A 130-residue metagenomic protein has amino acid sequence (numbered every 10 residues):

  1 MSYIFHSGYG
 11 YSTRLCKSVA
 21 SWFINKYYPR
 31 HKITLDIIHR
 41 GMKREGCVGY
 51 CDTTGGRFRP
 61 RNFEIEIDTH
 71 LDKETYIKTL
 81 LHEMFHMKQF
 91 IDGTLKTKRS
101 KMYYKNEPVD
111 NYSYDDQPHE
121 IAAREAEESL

Functional and structural regions predicted by a protein language model:
M1-G8, K105-E107: A short, surface-exposed helix-loop junction/capping segment
I4-F5, N62-D68: Short, aliphatic-rich beta-strand segments
Y9-G10, I38-E64, K73: Catalytic zinc-binding patch centered on the HExxH motif and its immediate surroundings that defines zinc-dependent
Y11-K32: Zn2+-dependent metallopeptidase catalytic core
K43-G46, R57, E66-I67, M87-L95 (+1 more regions): Membrane-embedded and juxtamembrane structural elements of multi-pass membrane proteins
E74, F90-I121: Post-HEXXH active-site segment of zinc metalloproteases
K78-I91, A123: Active-site recognition of the HExxH zinc-binding catalytic motif
P118-L130: An active-site-proximal "capping" alpha-helix that borders the catalytic cofactor pocket
